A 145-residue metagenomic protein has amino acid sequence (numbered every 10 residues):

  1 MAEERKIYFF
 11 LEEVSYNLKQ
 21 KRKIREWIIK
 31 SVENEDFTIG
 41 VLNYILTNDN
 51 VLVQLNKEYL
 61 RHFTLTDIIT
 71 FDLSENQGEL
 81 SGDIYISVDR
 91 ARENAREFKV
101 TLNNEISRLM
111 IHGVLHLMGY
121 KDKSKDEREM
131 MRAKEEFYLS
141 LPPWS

Functional and structural regions predicted by a protein language model:
M1-S107, M118-S145: An acidic/histidine-cluster motif and surrounding catalytic segment that typifies divalent-metal-assisted enzyme active
L115: Conserved ATP-binding N-box helix of the HATPase_c
